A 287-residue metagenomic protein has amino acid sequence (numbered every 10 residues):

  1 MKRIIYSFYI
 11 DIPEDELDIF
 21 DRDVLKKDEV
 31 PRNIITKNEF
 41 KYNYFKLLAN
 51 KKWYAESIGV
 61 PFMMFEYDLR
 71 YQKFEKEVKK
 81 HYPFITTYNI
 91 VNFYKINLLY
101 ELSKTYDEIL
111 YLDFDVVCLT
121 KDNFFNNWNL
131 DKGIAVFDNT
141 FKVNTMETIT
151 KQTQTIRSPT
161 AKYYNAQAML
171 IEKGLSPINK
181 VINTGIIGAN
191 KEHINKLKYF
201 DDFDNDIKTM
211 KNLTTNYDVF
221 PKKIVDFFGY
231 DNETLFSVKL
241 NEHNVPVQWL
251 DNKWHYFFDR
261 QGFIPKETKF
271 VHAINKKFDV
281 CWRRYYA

Functional and structural regions predicted by a protein language model:
M1-Y94, E101-T105, F227-D231, I274-F278: N-terminal anchoring/stem segment of glycosyltransferases
Y6-F8, F65-E66, L112-F114, T120-K121 (+5 more regions): Short His-Asn-centered micro-motif
I10-P13, D68-Q72, V116-C118, F141-K142 (+3 more regions): Short, solvent-exposed loop/turn segments at secondary-structure junctions
E16-E39, F74-T86, T145-K173, M210-K222: Charged, glycine/proline-rich intrinsically disordered loops and linkers
L48-K52, L99-Y100, F124-N126, F236-S237: Short amphipathic alpha-helical segments and helix-helix/interface helices
G59-Q72, L112-F114, P246-Q261: Acidic carboxylate-rich catalytic motifs and surrounding loops in phosphoryl-/glycosyl-chemistry enzymes
T87-R157, A189: GT-A fold catalytic core of metal-dependent nucleotide-sugar glycosyltransferases, centered on the diacidic
L170-R283: Catalytic core and acceptor-binding pocket of nucleotide-sugar-dependent glycosyltransferases
